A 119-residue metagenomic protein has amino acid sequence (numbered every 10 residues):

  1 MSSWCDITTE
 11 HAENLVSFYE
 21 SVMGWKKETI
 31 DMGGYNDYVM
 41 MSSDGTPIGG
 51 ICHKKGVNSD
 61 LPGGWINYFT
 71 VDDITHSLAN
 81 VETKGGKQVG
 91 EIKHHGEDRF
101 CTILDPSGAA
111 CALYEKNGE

Functional and structural regions predicted by a protein language model:
M1-V16, G64-F69, Y114-E119: N-terminal beta-strand motif that seeds the catalytic metal site of vicinal oxygen chelate
S3, E28, G49, V89-G90: A short, local hydrophobic-aromatic micro-motif
S3, N36-D37, W65, Q88 (+1 more regions): Residue-level marker for the onset of beta-strands and adjacent loop->beta junctions in well-ordered domains
D6-T46, T83, E97: Core segments of cupin and vicinal oxygen chelate
E10-E13, S43-T46, Y68-A110: Vicinal oxygen chelate
K26-P62, P106, A110-K116: Conserved short beta-strand elements that form part of the metal-binding/catalytic scaffold of enzyme active sites
